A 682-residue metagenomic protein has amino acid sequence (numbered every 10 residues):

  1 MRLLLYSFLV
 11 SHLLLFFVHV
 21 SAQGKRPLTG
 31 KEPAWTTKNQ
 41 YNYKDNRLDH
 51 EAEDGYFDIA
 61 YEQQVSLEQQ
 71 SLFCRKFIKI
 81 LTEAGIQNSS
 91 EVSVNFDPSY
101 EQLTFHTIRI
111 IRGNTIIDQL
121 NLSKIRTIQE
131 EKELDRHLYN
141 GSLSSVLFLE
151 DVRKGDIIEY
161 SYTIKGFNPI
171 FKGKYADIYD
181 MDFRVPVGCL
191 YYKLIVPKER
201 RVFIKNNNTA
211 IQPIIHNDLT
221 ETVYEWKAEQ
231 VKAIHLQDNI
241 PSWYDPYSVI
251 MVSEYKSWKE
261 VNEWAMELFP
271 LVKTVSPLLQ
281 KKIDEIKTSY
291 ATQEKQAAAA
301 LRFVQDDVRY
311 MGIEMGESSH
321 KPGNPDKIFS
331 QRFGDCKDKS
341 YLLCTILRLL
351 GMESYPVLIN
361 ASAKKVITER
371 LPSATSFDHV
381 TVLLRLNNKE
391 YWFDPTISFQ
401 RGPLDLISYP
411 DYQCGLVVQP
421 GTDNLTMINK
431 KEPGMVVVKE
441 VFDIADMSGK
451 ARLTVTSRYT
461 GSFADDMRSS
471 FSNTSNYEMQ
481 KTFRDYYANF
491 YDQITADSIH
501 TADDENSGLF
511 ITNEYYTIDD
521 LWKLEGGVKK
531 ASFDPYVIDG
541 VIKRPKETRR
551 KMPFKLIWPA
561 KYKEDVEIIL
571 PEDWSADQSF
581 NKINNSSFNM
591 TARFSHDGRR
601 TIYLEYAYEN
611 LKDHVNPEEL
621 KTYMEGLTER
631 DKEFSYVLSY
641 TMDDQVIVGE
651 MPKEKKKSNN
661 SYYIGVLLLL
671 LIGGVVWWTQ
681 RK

Functional and structural regions predicted by a protein language model:
M1-R2: N-terminal secretory signal peptides that target proteins for export/translocation
S7-F16: Bacterial N-terminal signal peptides
V18-A22: Sec/Tat signal peptide C-region and signal peptidase I cleavage site
Q23-G674: A sensor for short, sequence-defined functional sites
G673-K682: C-terminal membrane-anchoring or membrane-association module
